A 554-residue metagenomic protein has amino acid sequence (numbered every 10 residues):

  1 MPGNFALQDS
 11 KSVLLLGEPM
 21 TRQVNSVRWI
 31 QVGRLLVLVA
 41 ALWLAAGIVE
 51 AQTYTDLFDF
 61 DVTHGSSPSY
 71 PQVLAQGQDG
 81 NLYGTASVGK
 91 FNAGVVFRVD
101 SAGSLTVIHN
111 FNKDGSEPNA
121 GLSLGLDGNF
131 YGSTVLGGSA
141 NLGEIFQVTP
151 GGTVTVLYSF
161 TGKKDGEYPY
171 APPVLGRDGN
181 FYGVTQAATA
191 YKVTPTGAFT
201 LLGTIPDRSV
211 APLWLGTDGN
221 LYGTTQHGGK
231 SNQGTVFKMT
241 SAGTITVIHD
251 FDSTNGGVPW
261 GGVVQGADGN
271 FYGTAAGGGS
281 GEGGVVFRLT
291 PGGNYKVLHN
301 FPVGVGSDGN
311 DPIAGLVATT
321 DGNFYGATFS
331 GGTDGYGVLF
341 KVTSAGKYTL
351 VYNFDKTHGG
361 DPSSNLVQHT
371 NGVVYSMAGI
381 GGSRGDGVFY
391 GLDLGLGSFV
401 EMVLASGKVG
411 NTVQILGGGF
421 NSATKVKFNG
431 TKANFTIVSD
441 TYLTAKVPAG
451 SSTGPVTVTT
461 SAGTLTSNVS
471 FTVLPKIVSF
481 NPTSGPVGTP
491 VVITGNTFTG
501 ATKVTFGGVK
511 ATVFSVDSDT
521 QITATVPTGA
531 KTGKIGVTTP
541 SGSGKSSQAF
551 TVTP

Functional and structural regions predicted by a protein language model:
P2-S479, T483-V487, T499, V504 (+2 more regions): Extracellular beta-propeller repeat domains
N434-F435, V509, V513-F514: Type III/flagellar export substrates
